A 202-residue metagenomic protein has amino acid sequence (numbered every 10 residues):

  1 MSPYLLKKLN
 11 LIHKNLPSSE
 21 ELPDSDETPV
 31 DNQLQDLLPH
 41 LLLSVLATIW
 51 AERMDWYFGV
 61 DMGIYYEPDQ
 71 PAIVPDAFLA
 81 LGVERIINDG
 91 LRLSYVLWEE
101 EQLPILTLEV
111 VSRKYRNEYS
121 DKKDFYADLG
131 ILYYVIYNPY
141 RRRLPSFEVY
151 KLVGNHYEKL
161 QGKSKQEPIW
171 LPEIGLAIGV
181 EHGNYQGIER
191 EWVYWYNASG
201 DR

Functional and structural regions predicted by a protein language model:
S2-D31, D36, S44-T48, M62-D69 (+4 more regions): C-terminal interaction segment
E52-I64: A short acidic/basic microdomain associated with nuclease active sites
L132: Short acidic/polar active-site loop segments enriched in Thr and Asp
I136: Short beta-strand and adjacent tight-turn residues that come in two discontinuous sequence segments and form the edges
